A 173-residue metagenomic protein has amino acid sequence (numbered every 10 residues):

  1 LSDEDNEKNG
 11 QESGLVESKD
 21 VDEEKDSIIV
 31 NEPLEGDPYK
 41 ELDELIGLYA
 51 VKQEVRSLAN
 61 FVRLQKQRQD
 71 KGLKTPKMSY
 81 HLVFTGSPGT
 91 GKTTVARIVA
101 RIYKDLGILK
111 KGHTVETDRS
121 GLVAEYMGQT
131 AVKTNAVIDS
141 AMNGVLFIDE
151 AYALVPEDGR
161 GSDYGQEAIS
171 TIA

Functional and structural regions predicted by a protein language model:
S2-E44, R56-V62: Conserved ASCE P-loop NTPase core motifs with emphasis on AAA+ ATPases
D37-Y80: Pre-Walker A (pre-P-loop) alpha-helix and adjacent loop at the N terminus of AAA/AAA+ ATPase modules, a conserved
Q53, R97, V132, Q166-S170: Surface-exposed alpha-helical interface segments used for non-catalytic interactions
K74-G112, A136-S140: Walker A/P-loop
K111-A141, Q166: Short glycine-rich substrate-engagement loop in P-loop NTPases that contacts/grips substrate
R119-S120, E150-Y152: Conserved Walker B
M142-L146: Loop/turn-to-beta-strand initiation segments
Y152-A173: Conserved catalytic/switch belt of AAA+ P-loop NTPases
